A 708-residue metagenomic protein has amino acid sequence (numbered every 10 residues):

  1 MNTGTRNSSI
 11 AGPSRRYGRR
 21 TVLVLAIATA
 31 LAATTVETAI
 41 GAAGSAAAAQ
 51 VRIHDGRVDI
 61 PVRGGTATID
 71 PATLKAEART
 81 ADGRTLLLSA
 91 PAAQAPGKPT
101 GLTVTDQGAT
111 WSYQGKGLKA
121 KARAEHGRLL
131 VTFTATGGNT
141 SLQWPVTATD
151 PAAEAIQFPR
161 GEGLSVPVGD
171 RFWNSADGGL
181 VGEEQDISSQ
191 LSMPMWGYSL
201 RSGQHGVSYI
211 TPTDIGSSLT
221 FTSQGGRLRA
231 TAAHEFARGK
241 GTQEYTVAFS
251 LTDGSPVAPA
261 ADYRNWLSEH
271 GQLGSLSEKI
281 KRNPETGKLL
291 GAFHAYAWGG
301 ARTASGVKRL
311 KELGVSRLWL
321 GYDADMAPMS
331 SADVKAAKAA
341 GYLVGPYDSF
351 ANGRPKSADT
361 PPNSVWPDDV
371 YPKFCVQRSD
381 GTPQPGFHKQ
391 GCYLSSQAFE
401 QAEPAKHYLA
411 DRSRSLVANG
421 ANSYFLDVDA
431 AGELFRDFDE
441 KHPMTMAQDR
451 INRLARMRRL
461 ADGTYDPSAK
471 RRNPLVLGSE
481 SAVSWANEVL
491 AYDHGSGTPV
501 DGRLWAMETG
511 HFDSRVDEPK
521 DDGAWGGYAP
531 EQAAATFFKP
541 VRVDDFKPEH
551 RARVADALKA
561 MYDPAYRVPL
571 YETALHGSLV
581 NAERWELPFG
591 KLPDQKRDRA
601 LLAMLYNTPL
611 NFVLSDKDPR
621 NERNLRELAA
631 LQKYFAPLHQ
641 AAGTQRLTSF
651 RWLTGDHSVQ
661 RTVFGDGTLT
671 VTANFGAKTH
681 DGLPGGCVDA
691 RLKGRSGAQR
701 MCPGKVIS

Functional and structural regions predicted by a protein language model:
M1-A48: Secretory targeting and sorting signals
S9, S305-G306, Y408-D411: Well-ordered alpha-helical segments embedded in enzymatic catalytic cores
A49-R354, N422-S423, L477, P619 (+2 more regions): Carbohydrate-recognition beta-sandwich/jelly-roll modules in extracellular/periplasmic carbohydrate-active proteins
I60-G65, P71-T73, A78-T80, G203 (+11 more regions): Active-site-proximal substrate-binding groove within the catalytic cores of carbohydrate-active enzymes
K281-L289, H388-L394, D427: N-terminal small/glycine-rich loop or linker at the start of catalytic domains across soluble metabolic enzymes
K288-F293, V315-W319, Y393-A398, F438-P443: Glycine- and acidic
P346-S415, M507-V516, K520-G523: Active-site-adjacent "subsite" loops/lids of carbohydrate-active enzymes
